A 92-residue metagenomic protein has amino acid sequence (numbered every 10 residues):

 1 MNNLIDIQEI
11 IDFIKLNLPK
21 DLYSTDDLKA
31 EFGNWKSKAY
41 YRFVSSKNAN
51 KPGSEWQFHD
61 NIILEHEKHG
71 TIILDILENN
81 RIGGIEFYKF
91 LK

Functional and structural regions predicted by a protein language model:
M1-H59, H69: N-terminal domain-onset segments
F58-K92: Short, compact, well-ordered microdomains
